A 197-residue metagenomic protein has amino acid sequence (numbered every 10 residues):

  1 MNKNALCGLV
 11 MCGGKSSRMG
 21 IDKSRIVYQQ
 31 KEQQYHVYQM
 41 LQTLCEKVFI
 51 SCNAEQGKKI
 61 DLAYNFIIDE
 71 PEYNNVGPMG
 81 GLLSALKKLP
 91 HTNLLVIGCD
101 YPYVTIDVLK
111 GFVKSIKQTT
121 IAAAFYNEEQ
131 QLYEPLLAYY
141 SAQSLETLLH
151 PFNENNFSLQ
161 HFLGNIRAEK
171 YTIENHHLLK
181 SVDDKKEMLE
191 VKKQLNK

Functional and structural regions predicted by a protein language model:
N2-P135, Y139-N156, H161-L179, K185-M188 (+1 more regions): Nucleotide and nucleotide-moiety/phosphate-recognizing core
